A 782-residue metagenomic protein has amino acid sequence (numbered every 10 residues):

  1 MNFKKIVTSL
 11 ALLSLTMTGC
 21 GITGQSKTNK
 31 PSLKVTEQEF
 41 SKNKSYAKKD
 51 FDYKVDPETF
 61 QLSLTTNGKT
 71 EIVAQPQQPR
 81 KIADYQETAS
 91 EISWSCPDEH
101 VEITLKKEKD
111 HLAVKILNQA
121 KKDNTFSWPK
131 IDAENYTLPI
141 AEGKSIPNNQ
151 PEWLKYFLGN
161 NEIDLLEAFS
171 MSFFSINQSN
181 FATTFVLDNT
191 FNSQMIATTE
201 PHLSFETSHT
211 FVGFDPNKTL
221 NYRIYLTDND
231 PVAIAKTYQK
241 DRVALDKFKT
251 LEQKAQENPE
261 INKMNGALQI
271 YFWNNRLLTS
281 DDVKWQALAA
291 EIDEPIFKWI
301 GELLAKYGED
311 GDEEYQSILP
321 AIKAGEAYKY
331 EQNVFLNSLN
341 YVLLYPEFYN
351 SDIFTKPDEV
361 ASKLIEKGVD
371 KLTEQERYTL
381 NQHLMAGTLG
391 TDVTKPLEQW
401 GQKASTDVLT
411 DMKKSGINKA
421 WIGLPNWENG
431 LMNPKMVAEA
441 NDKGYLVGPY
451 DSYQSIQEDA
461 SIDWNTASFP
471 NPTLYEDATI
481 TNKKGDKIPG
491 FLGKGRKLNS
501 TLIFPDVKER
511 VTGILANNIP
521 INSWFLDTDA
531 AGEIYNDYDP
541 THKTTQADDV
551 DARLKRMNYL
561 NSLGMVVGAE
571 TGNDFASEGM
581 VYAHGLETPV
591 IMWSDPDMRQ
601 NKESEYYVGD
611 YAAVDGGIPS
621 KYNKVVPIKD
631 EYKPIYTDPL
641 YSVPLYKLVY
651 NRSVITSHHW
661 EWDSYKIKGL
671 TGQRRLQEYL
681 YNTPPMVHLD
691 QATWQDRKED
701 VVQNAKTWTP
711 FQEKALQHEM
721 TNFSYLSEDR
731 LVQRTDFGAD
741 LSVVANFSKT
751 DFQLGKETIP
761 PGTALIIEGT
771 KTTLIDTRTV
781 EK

Functional and structural regions predicted by a protein language model:
M1-V7: Bacterial N-terminal signal peptides that target proteins for export
S9-T18: Bacterial N-terminal signal peptides
C20-I22: N-terminal Sec signal peptide cleavage junction
N29-K419, E439-V447, D451-Y453, V566 (+2 more regions): Carbohydrate-recognition beta-sandwich/jelly-roll modules in extracellular/periplasmic carbohydrate-active proteins
V55-F60, H202-I234, D281-V283, L288 (+6 more regions): Active-site-proximal substrate-binding groove within the catalytic cores of carbohydrate-active enzymes
L268-Q269, M436-I488, M565-F575: Glycine-rich, aromatic-flanked loop segments that form ligand/cofactor-binding clefts across common enzyme folds
T379-T391, D463-K497, N536-T544: Aromatic- and acidic-residue-enriched carbohydrate-binding clefts of CAZyme catalytic domains
N429-M436: Active-site-adjacent beta->alpha loops and helix N-cap segments on the catalytic face of soluble alpha/beta enzymes
